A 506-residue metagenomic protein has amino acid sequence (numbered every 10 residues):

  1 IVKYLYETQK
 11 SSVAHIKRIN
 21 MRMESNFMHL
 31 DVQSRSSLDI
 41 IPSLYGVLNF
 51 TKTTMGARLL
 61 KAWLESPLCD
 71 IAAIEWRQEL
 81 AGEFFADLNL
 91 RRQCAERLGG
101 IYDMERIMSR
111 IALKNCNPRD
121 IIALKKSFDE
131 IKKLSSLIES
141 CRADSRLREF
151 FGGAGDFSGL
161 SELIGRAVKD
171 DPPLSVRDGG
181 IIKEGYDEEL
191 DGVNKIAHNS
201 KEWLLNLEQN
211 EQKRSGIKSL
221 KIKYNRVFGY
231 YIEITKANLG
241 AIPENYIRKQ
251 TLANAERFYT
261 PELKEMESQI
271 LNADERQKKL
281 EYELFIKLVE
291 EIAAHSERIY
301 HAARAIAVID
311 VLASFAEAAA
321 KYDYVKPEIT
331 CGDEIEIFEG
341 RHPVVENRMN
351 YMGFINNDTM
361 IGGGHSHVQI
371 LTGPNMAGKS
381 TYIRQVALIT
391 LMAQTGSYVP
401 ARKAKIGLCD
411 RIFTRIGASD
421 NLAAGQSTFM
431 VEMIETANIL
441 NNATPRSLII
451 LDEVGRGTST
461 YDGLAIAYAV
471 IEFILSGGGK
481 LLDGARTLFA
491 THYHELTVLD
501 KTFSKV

Functional and structural regions predicted by a protein language model:
I1-E83, E96-G99, D103-S109, C116-Q209 (+1 more regions): Charged catalytic and DNA/RNA-contacting regions of genome-maintenance and nucleic-acid-processing enzymes
L44-N49, L60-E65, V176-E189, R248-R257 (+3 more regions): Short hinge/gating elements
F50-T53, A57-W63, T235-E267, V308-V506: ATPase nucleotide-binding head domains, primarily ABC-like/P-loop NTPase cores
L113, N117, S127-E130, E149 (+3 more regions): Charged, surface-exposed helical/loop "interaction arms" that form contiguous linear patches used for dimerization
E202-I222, D323-V325, H342, N350 (+1 more regions): Flexible, glycine/threonine-enriched loop-and-boundary segments that flank and lead into catalytic domains of large
L252, E256-E290: Extended, charged coiled-coil "arm/hinge" scaffolds of SMC/Rad50-like chromosome-maintenance ATPases and other large
